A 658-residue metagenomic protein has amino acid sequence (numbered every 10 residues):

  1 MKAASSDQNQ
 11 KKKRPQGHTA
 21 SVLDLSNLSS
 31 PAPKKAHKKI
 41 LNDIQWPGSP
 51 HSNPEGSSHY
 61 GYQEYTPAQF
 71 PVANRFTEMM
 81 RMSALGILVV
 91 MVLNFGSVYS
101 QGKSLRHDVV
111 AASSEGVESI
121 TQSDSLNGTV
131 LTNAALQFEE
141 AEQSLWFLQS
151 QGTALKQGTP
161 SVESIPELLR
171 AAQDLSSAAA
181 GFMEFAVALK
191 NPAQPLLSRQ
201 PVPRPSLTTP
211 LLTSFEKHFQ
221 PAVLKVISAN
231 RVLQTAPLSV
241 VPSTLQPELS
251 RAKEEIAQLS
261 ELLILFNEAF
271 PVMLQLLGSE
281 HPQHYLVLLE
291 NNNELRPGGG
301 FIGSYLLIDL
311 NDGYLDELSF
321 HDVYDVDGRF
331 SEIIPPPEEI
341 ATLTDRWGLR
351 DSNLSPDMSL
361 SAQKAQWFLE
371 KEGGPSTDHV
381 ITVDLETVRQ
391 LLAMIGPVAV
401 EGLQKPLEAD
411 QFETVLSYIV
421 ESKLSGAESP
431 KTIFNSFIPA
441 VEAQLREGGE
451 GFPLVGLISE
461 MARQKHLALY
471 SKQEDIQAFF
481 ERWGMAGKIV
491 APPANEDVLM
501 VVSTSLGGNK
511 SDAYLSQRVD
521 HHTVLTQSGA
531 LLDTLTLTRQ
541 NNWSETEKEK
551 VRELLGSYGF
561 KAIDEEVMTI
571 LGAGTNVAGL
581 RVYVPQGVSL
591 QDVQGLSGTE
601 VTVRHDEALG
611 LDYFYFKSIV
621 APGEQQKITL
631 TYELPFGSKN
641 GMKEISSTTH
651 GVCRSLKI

Functional and structural regions predicted by a protein language model:
M1-R14: N-terminal intrinsically disordered, low-complexity regulatory segments of eukaryotic proteins
K2, T19-N27, H37-W46, H59-G61 (+2 more regions): Non-catalytic, solvent-exposed segments at the cell envelope interface
K11-G17, K34-K35: Arg/Lys-rich low-complexity patches in intrinsically disordered regions that function as generic
R81-G96: Sec-dependent N-terminal signal peptides of Gram-positive bacterial secreted proteins and lipoproteins
